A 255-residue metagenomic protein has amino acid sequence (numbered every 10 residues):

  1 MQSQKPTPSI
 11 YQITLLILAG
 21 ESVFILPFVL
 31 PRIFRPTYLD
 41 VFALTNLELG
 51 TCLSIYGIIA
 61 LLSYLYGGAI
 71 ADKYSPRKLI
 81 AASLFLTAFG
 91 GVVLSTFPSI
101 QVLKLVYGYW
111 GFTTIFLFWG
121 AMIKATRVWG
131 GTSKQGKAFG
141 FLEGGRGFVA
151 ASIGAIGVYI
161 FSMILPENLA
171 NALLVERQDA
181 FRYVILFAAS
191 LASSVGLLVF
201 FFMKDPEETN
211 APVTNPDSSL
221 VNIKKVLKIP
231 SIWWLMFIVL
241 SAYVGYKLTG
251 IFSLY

Functional and structural regions predicted by a protein language model:
P6-G57, K247-Y255: Helix-loop boundary and gating motifs at the non-cytosolic
P31-R35, A150, G154, P230-Y255: Extracytoplasmic gate region of multi-pass secondary transporters
T51-A69: Central cavity-lining transmembrane alpha-helices of secondary-active solute carriers, predominantly the Major
F85-S99: C-terminal ends and interior cores of transmembrane alpha-helices in multi-pass membrane transporters/permeases
V106-G145: Cytoplasmic helix-loop-helix junction between adjacent transmembrane helices in 12-TM secondary transporters
G136-L165: Glycine-rich segments within core transmembrane alpha-helices of 12-TM secondary carriers
D179-F201: Symmetry-related core transmembrane helices of the 12-TM Major Facilitator Superfamily/SLC fold
F202-K224: Flexible cytoplasmic inter-helical loops of multi-pass small-molecule transporters
